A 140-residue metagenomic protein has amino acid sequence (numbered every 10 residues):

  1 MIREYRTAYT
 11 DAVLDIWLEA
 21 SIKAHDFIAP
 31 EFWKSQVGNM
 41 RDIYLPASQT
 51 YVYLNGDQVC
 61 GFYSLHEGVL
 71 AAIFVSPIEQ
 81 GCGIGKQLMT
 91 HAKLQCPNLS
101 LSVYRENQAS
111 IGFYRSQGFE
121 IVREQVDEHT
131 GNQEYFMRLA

Functional and structural regions predicted by a protein language model:
M1-A8, A140: Conserved N-terminal entry element of GNAT/NAT acetyltransferase domains
T10, L14-M40: Conserved GNAT-fold acetyl-CoA-binding loop/helix
R41-V52, V69: A short helix-loop-beta-strand connector motif used in the catalytic cores of GNAT acetyltransferases and, in some
Q49-G61: Conserved beta-hairpin
L70-Q80, V103-Y104: A short, internal acetyl-CoA/4′-phosphopantetheine-binding micro-motif in the GNAT/acyltransferase core
G81-L94, G112-S116: Conserved acetyl-CoA-binding loop-helix of GNAT-fold acetyltransferases
L94-E106: Conserved GNAT acetyl-CoA-binding A-motif
R115-E124: Conserved acetyl-CoA-binding loop of GNAT-fold acetyltransferases
